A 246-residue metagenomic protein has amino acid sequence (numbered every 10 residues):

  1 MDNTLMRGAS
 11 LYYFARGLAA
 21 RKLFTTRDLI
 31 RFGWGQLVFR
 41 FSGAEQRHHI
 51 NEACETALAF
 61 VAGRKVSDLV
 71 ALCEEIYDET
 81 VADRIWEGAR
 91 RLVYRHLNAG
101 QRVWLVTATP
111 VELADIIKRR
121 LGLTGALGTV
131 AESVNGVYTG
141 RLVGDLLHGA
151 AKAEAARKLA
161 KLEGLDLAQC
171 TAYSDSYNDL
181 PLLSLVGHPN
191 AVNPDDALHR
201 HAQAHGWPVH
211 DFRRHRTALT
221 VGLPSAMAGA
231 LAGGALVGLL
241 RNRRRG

Functional and structural regions predicted by a protein language model:
M1-E45: Active-site neighborhood of HAD-like aspartate-dependent phosphohydrolases
M6, H49, V61, V81 (+1 more regions): Catalytic cores of large soluble enzymes that bind and process phosphate-bearing ligands
A9, R64, A151: Conserved active-site and cofactor/substrate-binding residues in soluble primary-metabolism enzymes
L11-F14, W34-G35, I50-C54, G136-R141: Acidic/polar active-site rim loop that often engages polyanionic ligands
L37-E45, E52-V61: Helix-loop "lid/cap" segments that line or gate small-molecule binding pockets
H48, E52, A151-E154: Generic recognition of short, well-ordered alpha-helical interface segments
A62-L72: Acidic catalytic patch
A71-L72, D78-G246: C-terminal cap/substrate-recognition subdomain and adjoining C-terminal extension of metal-dependent phosphatase-like
